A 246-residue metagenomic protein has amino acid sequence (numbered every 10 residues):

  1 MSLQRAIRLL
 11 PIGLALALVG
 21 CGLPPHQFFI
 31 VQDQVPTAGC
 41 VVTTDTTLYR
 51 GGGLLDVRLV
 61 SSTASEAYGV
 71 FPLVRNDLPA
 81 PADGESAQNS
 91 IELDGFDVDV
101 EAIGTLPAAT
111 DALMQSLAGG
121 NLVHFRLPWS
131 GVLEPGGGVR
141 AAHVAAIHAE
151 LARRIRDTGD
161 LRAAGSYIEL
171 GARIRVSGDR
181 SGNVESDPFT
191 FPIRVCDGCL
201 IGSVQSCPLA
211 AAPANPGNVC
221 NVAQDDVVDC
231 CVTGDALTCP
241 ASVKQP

Functional and structural regions predicted by a protein language model:
M1-C21: Sec-dependent bacterial lipoprotein signal peptides
C21-P246: Non-catalytic macromolecular-recognition regions in eukaryotic signaling proteins
